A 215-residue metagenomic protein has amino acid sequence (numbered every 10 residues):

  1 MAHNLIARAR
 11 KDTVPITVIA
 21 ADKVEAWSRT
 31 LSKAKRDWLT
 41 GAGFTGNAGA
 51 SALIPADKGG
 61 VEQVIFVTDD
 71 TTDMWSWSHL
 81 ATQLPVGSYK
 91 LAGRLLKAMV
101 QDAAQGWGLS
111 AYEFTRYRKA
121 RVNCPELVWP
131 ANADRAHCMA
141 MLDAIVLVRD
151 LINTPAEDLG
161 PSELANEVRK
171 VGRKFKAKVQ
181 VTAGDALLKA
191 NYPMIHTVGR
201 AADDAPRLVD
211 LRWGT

Functional and structural regions predicted by a protein language model:
M1-T215: N-terminal hydrophobic/helix-forming segments and targeting peptides
